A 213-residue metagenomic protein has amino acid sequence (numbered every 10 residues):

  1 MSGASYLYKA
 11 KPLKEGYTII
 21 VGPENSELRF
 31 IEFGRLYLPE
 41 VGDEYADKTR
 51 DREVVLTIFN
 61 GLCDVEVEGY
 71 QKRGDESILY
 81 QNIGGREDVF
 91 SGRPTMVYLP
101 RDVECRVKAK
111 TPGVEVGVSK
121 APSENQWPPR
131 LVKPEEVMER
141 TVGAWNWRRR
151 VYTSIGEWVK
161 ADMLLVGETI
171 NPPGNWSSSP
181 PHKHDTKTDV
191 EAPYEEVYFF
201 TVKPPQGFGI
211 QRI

Functional and structural regions predicted by a protein language model:
G3-S5: Long, compositionally biased, intrinsically disordered regions
P12-A46, E53, W145-V197: A short glycine-rich, His/Asp/Glu-containing loop-to-beta-strand
Y45, V67-R101: Short acidic-glycine-tyrosine-enriched beta hairpin
R50-Y80, P173-G174, D185-I213: Glycine- and acidic-residue-biased ligand/ion/polar-headgroup-sensing regions
E87-Q126: Ligand-binding loop in jelly-roll beta-barrel domains
R101, A109-T111, V118-P122, T153-G156 (+3 more regions): Short, structured patches in soluble enzyme cores that scaffold and shape functional sites
V114-V159: An exposed, glycine/acidic-rich loop-and-rim segment of catalytic or binding clefts
